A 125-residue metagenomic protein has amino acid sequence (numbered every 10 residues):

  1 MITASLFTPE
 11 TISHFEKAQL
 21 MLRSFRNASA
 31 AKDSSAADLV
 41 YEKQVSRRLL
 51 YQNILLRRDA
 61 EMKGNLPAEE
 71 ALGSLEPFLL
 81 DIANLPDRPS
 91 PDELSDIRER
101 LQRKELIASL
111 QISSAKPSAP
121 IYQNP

Functional and structural regions predicted by a protein language model:
M1-P125: Polar, acidic low-complexity tracts enriched in Ser/Thr/Gln/Glu with frequent Gly/Pro and Thr-Pro motifs
